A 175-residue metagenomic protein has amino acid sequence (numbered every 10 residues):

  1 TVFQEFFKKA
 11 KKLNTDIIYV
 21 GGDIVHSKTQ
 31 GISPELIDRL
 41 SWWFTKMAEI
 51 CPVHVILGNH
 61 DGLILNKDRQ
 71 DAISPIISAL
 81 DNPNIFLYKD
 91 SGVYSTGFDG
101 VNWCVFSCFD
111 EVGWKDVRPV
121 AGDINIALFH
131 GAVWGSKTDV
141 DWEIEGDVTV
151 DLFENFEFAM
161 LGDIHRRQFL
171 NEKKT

Functional and structural regions predicted by a protein language model:
T1-Y94: Core catalytic region of metal-dependent phosphoesterases/phosphodiesterases, especially metallo-beta-lactamase-like
Q4-K12, E111-G113, R166-K174: A structural signal for the main folded, soluble domain(s) of proteins
F6-K9, G22, G97, V112 (+1 more regions): Generic signature of intrinsically disordered, low-complexity segments enriched in small/polar residues
I17-D23, P52-N59, F86-S91, F106 (+3 more regions): Active-site neighborhood of phospho(di)ester-bond hydrolases with catalytic His/Asp-centered motifs
T45-E49, R118-A121, V150-N155, E172: Short, conserved loop/helix-junction motifs that constitute active-site signature segments in enzyme catalytic cores
D61-D151: Conserved catalytic scaffold of divalent metal-dependent phosphoesterases
W134, D139-T175: Conserved beta-sheet core of the metallophosphoesterase superfamily
